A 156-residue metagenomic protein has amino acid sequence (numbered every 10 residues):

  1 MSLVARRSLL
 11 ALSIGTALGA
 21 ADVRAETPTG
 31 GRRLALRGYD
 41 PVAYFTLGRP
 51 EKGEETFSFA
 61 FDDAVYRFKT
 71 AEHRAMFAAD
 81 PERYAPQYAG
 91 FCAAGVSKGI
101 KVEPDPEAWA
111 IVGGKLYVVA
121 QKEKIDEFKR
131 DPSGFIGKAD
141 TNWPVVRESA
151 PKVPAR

Functional and structural regions predicted by a protein language model:
M1-G15: N-terminal secretory signal peptides and thylakoid transit peptides that target proteins across membranes
I14-D22: Hydrophobic h-region of N-terminal signal peptides that target proteins for export in Gram-negative bacteria
A21-R156: Charged, low-complexity intrinsically disordered segments
